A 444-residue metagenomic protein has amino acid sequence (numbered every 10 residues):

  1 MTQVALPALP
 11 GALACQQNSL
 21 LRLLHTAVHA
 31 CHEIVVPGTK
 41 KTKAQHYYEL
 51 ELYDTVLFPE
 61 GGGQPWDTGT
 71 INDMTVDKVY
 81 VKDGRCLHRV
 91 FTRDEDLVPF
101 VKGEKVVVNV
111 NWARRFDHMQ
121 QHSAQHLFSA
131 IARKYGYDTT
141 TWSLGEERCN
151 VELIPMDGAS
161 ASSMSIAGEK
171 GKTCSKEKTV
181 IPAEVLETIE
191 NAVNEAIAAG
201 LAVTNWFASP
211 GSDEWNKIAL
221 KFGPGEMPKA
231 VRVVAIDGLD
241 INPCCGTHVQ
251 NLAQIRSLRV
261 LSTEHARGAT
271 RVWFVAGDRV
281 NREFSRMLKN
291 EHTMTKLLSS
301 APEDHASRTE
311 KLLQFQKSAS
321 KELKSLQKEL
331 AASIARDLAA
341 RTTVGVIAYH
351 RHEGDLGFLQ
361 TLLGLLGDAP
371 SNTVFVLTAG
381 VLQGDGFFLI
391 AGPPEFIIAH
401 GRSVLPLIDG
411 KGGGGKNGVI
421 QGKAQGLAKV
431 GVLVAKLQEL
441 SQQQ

Functional and structural regions predicted by a protein language model:
T2-K102: Conserved nucleotide-binding/hydrolysis modules and their immediate coupling elements across P-loop/ASCE NTPase motors
L23-V28, N205-A208, R341-G354: Short amphipathic
Y48-L52, D83-D96, C149-G158, G168-T179 (+2 more regions): A generic structural motif
V56-I71, F100-E152, K172, N417-G418: Active/ligand-binding-proximal structured segments within catalytic/core domains that scaffold catalytic residues
R114, K134-A269: Functional cores that coordinate and move charged inorganic groups
T139, A199-A208, E303-E310, S325-D337 (+2 more regions): Flexible, glycine/charged-enriched surface loops at secondary-structure junctions
P243-I255, H265, I347-Q444: Glycine-rich, acidic loop segments that terminate in or are immediately followed by a histidine
L261-E264, T270-I347: Hard-cation-handling environments
